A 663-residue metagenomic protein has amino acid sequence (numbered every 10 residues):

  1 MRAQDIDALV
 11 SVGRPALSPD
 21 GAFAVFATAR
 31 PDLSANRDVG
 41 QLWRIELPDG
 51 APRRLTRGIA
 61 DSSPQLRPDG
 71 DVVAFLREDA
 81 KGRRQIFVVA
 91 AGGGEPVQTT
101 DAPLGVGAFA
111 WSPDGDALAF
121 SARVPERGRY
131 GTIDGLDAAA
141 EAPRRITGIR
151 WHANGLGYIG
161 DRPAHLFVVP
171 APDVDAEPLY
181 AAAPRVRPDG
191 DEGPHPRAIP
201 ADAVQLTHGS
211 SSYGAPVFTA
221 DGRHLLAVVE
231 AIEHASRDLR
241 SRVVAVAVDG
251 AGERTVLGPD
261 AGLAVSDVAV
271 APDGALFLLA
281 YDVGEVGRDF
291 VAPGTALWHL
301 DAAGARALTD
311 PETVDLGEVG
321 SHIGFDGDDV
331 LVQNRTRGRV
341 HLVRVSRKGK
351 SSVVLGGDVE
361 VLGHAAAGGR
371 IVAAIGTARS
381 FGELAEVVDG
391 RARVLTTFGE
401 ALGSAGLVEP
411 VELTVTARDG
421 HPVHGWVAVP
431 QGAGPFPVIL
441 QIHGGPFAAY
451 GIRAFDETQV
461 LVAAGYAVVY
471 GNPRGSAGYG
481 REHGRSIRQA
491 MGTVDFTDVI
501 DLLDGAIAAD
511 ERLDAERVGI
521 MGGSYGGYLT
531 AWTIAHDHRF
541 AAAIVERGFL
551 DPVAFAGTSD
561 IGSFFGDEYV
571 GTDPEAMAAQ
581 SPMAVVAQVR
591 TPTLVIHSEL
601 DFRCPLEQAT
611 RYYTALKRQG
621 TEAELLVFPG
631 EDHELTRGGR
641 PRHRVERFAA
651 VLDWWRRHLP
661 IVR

Functional and structural regions predicted by a protein language model:
M1-S11, I45-S62, A90-G107, A171-S212 (+6 more regions): Multi-bladed beta-propeller domains
R14-A16, A119, I146, H152-A153 (+9 more regions): Non-catalytic accessory segments flanking enzyme active sites
A16-F23, S63-V72, F109-A117, P216-H224 (+3 more regions): Blade-terminus and WD-like Trp-Asp/Gly-His loop motifs, strongest in beta-propeller folds
F23-T28, V72-L76, A117-S121, L225-V228 (+3 more regions): Residue position within the beta-strands of beta-propeller blades
S34-V39, D79-R84, R129, Y158-P163 (+4 more regions): Short, solvent-exposed loop/turn segments at conserved positions within beta-propeller repeat blades
V39-G40, R123-A198, R240-R242, D282 (+4 more regions): Predominantly five- to eight-bladed beta-propeller fold
F398-E516, G523, F555-G557: Cap/lid segment of the alpha/beta-hydrolase catalytic domain
P473-R663: Active-site-proximal cap/loop segments of hydrolase catalytic domains
